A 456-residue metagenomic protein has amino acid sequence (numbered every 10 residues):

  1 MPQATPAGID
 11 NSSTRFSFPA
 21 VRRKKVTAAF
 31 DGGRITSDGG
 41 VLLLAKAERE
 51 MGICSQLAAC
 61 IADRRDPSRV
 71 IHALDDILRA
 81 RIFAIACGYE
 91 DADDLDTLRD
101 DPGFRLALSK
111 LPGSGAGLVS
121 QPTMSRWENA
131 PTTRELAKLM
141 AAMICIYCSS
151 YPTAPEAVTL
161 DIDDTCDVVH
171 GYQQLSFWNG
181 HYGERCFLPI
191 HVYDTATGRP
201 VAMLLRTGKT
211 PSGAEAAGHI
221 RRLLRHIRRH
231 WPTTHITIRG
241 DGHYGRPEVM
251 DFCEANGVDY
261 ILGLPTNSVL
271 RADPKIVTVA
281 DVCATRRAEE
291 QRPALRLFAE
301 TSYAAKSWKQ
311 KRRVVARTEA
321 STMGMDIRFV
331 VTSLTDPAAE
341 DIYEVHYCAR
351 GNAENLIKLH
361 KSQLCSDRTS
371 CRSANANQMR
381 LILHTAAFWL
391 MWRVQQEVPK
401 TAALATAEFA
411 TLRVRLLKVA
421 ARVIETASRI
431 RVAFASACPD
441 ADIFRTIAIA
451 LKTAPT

Functional and structural regions predicted by a protein language model:
M1-P211, A217-H230, Q395, V419-T456: Dynamic "connector" segments at or just before major functional cores
P2-Q3, I9-F30, D259-S362, T446-T456: An anionic, glycine-rich sequence signature occurring as long contiguous blocks
A47, L95, A338-M379, L383 (+1 more regions): Short amphipathic alpha-helical "interface-anchor" segments enriched in bulky aromatics
A157-T159, H235-R239, D259-I261: Structural preference for beta-strand elements that scaffold enzyme active sites
D163, T233-G245, L334: Acidic/histidine-rich, metal-coordinating catalytic segments
M250-D259: Short, surface-exposed basic-aromatic patches at helix termini and helix-loop junctions that form
S366-A437: Basic, amphipathic alpha-helical segments enriched in Lys/Arg and hydrophobic/aromatic residues
